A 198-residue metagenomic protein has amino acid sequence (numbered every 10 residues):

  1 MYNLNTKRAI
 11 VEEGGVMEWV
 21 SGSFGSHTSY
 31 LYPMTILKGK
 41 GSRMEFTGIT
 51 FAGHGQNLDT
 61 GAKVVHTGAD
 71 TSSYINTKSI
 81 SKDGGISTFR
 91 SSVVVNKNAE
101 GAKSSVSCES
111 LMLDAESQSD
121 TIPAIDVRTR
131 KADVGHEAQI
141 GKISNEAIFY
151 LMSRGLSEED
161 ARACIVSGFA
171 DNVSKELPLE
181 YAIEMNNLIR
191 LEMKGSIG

Functional and structural regions predicted by a protein language model:
M1-L156, N172-S174, P178-G198: Conserved beta-strand/loop scaffold segments within soluble protein domains that form the structured core and edges
